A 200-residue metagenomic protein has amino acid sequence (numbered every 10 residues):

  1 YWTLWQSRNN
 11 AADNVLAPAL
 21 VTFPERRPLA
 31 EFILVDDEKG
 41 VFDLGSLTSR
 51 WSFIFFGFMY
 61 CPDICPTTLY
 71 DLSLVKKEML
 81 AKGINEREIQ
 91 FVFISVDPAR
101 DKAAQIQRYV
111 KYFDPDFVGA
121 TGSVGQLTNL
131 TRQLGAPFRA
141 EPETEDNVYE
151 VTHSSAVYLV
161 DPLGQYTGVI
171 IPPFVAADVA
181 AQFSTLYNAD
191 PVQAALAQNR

Functional and structural regions predicted by a protein language model:
Y1-E31, R200: N-terminal targeting signals for export/organelle localization
L29-A30, W51-S52, S154-A156: Short loop/turn microsegments at loop-to-beta-strand junctions
D36-D37, D161: Short, acidic, Ser/Thr-enriched surface-loop or helix-capping motifs
F42-L72: Short active-site neighborhood of thiol/selenol oxidoreductases, capturing the structured segment around
F58-M59, I94-A99, V124-G125, A136 (+1 more regions): Solvent-exposed coil/turn segments that connect beta secondary-structure elements in extracytoplasmic/periplasmic
L69-L130: Structural microenvironment flanking redox-active thiols in thiol-disulfide oxidoreductases
D114-F117, R132-A140, V151-Y158: Structural micro-motif
E143-R200: Thiol-/selenol-based redox modules, centered on thioredoxin-like and closely related oxidoreductase domains
